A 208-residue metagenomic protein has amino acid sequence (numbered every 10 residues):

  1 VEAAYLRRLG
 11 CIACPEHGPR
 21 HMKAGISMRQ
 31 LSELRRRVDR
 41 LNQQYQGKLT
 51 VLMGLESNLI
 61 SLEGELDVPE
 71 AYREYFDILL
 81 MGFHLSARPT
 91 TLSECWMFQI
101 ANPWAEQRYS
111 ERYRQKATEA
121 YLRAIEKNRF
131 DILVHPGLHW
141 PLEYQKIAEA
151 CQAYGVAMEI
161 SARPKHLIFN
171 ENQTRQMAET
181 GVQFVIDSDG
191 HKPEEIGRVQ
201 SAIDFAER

Functional and structural regions predicted by a protein language model:
V1-A4, E16, V51, L79 (+4 more regions): Divalent metal-coordination and catalytic microenvironments
V1-H21, S27-Q30: Phosphate-binding active sites in nucleotide-utilizing proteins
Y5, Y72, I125-E126, A178 (+1 more regions): Non-catalytic positions within long, well-ordered alpha-helices that form the structural scaffold/packing of enzyme
H17, V182-G197: Short acidic/histidine-rich active-site segments
M22-A153: Extended substrate/RNA-proximal surfaces in nucleic-acid metabolism proteins
A24-G25, L142-C151, L167-T180, P193-E207: Histidine/acidic-residue-rich catalytic or RNA/ligand-binding cores of hydrolases and nuclease-related proteins
G155-I168: His/Asp/Glu-enriched short active-site or ligand-binding loop at hydrolase and phosphoryl-transfer sites
